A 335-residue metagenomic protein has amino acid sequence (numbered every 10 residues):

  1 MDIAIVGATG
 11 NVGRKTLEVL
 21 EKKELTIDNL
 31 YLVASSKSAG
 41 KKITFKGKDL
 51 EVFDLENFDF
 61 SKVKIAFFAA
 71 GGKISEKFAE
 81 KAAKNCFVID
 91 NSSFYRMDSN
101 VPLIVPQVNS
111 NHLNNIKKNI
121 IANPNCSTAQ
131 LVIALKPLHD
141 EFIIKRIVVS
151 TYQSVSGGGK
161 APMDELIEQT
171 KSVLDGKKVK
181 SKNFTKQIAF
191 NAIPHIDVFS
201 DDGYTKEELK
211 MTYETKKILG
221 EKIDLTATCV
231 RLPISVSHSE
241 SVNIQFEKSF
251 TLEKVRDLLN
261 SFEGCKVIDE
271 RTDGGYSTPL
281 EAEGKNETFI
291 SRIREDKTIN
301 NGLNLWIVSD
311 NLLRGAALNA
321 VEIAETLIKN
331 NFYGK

Functional and structural regions predicted by a protein language model:
M1-I188, D224, T288-F289, I293-I299 (+3 more regions): N-terminal Rossmann-like NAD(P) cofactor-binding subdomain of oxidoreductases, focused on the glycine-rich
A66, V155-K335: Charged docking surfaces used in two-component/phosphorelay signaling
